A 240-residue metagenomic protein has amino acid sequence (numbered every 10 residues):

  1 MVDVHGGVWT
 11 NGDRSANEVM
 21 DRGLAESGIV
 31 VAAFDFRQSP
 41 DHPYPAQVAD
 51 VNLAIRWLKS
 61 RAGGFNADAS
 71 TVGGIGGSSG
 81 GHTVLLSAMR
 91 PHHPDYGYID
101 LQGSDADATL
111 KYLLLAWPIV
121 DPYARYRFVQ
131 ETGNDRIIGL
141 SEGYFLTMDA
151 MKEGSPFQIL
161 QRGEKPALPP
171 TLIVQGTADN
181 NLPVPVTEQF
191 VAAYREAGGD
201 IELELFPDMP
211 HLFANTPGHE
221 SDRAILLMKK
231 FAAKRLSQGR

Functional and structural regions predicted by a protein language model:
M1-V8: Short beta-strand element of the alpha/beta-hydrolase
D13-A33: Short amphipathic alpha-helix adjacent to the substrate-entry channel of hydrolases
H42-G64, L226-M228: Alpha/beta-hydrolase active-site loop
L53-F128: Primarily recognizes the serine-hydrolase "nucleophile elbow" in alpha/beta-hydrolase and SGNH/GDSL folds
M89, A124-R162: Mobile cap/lid helix-loop segments that gate and shape the active-site cleft of serine hydrolases
A167, L172-Q175, D179: Short beta-strand/loop motif that positions the catalytic acidic residue of the alpha/beta-hydrolase fold
N180-Q189: Conserved alpha/beta-hydrolase "acid-adjacent" motif
H219-R240: Catalytic active-site module of serine/aspartate enzymes centered on a nucleophile-bearing elbow/loop
